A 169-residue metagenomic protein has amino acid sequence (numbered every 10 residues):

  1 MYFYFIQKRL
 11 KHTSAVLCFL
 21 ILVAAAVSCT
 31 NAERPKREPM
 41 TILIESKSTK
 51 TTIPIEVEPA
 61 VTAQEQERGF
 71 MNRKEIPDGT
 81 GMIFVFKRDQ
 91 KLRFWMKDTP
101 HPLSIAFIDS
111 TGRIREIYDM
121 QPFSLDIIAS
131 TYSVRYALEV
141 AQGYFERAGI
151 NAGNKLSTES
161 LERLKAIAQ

Functional and structural regions predicted by a protein language model:
F3-L17: Bacterial N-terminal signal peptides that target proteins for export
A25-S28: C-terminal motif of bacterial Sec signal peptides marking the signal peptidase cleavage site
T30-Q169: Compact, glycine-rich, soluble single-domain proteins
